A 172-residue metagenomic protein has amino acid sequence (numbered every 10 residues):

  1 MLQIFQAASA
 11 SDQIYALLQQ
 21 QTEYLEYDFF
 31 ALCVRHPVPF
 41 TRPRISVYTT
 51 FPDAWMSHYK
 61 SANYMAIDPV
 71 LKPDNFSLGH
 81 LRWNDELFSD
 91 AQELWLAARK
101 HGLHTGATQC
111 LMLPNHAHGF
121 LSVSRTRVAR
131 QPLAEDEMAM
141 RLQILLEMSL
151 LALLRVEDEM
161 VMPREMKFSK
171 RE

Functional and structural regions predicted by a protein language model:
Q3, S11-E23, W95: Short amphipathic alpha-helical segments
L18-E23, Y27-F40: Short, hydrophobic-rich beta-strand element in sensory/regulatory alpha-beta domains
V34-S57: GAF sensory/regulatory domain recognition with acknowledged cross-activation on helical regulatory dimers
T49-R99: Regulatory sensory and allosteric helical modules in signal-transduction proteins and certain transcription factors
E93-H116: Helix-to-coil/beta transition segments that act as allosteric "coupling" elements at the rims of sensory or catalytic
M112-T126: Sensory-domain boundary capping and coupling elements
R125-M140: Regulatory loop-to-helix N-cap segments in sensory/regulatory domains that couple ligand/signal detection
M160-E172: Helix-turn-helix DNA-binding segment
